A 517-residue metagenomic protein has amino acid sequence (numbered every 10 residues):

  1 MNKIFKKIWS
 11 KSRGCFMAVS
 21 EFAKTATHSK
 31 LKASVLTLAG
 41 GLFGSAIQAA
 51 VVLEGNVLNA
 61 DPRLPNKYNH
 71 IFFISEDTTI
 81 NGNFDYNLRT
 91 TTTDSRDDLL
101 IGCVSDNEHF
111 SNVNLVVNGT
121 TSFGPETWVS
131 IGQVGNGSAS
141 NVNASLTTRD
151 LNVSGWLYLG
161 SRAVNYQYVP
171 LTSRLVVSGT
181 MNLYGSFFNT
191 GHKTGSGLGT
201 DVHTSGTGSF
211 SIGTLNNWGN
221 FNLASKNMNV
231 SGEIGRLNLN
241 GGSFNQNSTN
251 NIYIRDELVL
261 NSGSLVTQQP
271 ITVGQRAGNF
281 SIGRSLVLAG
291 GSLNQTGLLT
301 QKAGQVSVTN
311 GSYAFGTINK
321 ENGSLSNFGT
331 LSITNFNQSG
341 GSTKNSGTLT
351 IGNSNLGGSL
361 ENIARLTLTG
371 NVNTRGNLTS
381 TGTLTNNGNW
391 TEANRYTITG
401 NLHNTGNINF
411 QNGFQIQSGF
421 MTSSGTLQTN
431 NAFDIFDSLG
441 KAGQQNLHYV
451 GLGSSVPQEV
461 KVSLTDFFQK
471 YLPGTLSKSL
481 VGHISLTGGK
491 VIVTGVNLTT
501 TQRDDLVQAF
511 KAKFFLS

Functional and structural regions predicted by a protein language model:
M1-K24, K32, A46, A50-P65 (+2 more regions): Extracellular/surface-exposed low-complexity segments
T37-G44: Bacterial N-terminal signal peptides
V51-L58, P62-D77, D85-E459, K470: Extracellular beta-strand-rich, repetitive "passenger/adhesive" scaffolds that bind or process carbohydrates
